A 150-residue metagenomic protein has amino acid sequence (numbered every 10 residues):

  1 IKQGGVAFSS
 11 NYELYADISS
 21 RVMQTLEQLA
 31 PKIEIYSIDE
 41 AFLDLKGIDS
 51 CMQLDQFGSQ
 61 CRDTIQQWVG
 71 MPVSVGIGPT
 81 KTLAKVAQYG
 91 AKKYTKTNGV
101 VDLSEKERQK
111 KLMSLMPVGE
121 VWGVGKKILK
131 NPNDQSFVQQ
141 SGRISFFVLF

Functional and structural regions predicted by a protein language model:
I1-F146, F150: Gly/Gly-Pro- and Ser/Thr-rich, intrinsically disordered tail segments characteristic of DNA damage-repair and tolerance
